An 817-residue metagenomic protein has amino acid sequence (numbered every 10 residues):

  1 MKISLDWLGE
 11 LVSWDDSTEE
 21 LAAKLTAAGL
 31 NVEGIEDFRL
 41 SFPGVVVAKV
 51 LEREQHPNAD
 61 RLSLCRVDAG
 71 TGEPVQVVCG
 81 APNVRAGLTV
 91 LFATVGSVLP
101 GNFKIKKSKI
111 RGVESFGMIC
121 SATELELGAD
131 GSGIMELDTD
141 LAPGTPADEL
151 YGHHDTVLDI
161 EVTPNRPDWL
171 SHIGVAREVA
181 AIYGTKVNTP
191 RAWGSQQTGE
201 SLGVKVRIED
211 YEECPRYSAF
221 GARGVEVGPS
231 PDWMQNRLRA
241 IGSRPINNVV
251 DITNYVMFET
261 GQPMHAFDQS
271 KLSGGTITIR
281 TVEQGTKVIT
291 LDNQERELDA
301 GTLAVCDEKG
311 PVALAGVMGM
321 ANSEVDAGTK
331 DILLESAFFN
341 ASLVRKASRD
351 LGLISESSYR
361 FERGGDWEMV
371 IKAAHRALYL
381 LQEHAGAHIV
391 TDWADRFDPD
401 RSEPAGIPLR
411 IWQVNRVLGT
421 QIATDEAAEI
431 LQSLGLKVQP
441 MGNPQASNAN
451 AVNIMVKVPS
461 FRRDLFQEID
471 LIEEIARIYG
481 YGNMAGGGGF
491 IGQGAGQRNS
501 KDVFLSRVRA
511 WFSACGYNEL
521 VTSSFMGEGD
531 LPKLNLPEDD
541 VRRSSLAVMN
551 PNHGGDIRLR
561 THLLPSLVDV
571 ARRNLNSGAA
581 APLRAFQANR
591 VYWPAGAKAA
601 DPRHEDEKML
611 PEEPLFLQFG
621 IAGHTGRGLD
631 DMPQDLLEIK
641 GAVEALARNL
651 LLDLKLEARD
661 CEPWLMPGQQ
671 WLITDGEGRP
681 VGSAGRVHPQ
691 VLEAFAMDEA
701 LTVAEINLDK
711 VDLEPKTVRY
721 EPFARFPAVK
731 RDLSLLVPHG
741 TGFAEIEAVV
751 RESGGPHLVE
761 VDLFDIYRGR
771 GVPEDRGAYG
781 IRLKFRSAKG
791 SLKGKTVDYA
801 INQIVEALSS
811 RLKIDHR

Functional and structural regions predicted by a protein language model:
M1-T198, L333, G352, E356 (+4 more regions): Phosphate-backbone binding interfaces of nucleic-acid-interacting proteins
K2, E20, A27, S433-L436 (+6 more regions): A carboxyl-terminal module marker
L5, A23, S63, Y183 (+2 more regions): Glycine/proline-enriched, intrinsically flexible loops and inter-domain linkers
R39-P43, S195-Q197, K457, Q493-R498 (+4 more regions): Beta-rich nucleic-acid/ligand-interaction surfaces
V47-Q76, Q235, T253-E324: Conserved mixed alpha/beta core segments that line enzyme active sites in large multi-domain catalysts
R111-E124, D130-E136, A147-G152, T156 (+4 more regions): Mobile "lid/hinge" segments at catalytic clefts and subdomain interfaces of large enzymes
G174, I407-L583, R679, R731 (+3 more regions): Extended, well-folded interaction surfaces typified by the phenylalanyl-tRNA synthetase beta subunit core
Y183-I208, A385-V414, Q421: Terminal amphipathic helices with adjacent charged low-complexity linkers/tails
